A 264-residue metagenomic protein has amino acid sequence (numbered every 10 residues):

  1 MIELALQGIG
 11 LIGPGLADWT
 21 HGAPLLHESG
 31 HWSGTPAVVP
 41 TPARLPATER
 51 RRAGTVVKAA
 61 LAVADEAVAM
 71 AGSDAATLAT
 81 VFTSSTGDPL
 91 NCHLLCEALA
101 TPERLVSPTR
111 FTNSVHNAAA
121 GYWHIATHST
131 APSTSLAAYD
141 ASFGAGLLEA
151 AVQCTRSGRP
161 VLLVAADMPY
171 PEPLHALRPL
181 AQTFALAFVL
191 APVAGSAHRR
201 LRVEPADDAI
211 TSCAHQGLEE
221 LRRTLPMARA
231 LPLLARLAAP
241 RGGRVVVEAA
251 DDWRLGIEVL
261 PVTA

Functional and structural regions predicted by a protein language model:
M1-R110, V115-S135, A165-A264: Conserved "HGTGT" condensation-loop signature of ketosynthase/thiolase-family condensing enzymes that catalyze
A60-D65, G72, A137-V161: Active-site-proximal alpha-helical scaffold in enzymes
